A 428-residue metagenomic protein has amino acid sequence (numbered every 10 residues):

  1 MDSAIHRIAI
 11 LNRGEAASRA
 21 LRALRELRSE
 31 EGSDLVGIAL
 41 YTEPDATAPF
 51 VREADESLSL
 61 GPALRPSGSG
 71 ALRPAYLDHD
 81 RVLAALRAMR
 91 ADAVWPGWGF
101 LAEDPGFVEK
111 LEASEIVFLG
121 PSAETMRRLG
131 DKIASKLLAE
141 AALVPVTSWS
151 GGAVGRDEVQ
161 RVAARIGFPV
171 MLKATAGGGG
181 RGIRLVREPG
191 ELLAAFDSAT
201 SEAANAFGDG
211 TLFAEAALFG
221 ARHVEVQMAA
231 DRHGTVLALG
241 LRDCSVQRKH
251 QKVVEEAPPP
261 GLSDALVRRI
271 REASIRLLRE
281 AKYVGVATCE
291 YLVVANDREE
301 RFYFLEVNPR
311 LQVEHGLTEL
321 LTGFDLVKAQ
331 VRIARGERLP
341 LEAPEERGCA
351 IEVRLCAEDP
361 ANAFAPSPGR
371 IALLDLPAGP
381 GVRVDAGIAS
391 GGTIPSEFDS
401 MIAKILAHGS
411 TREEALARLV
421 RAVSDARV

Functional and structural regions predicted by a protein language model:
D2-I10, G14-A23, S29, G37 (+10 more regions): ATP-dependent carboxylate activation and anion-phosphoryl transfer catalytic cores that bind Mg-ATP to form
I10-L11, S33-L77, A85-G130, P145-G151: A short, GP-enriched loop/loop-strand-helix hinge that lies immediately N-terminal to, or at the N-terminal rim
R19, D78-R81, E158: Well-ordered alpha-helical segments embedded in enzymatic catalytic cores
R22, A84, E109, Q160-R161: Alpha-helical segments flanking ligand/cofactor-binding loops in enzyme cores
V82, V94, F107, S135 (+4 more regions): Aromatic/hydrophobic pocket-lining residues that form π-stacking "cages" and hydrophobic walls in ligand
W95-A102, R127, V154-G155, F219 (+1 more regions): Short, glycine/charge-rich beta-strand/loop segments that flank catalytic centers and engage negatively charged groups
E112-T175, G182: A conserved helix-loop-beta module that forms one wall/lid of the active-site cleft in ATP-utilizing catalytic domains
